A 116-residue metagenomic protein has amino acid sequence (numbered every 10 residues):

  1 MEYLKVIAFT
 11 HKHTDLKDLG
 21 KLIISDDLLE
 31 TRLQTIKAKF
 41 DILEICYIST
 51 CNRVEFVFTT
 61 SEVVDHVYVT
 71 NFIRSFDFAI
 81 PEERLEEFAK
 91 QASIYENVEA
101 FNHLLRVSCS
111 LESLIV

Functional and structural regions predicted by a protein language model:
M1-D26: Short glycine-/aliphatic-rich beta-strand segments at the starts of folded cytosolic domains
E2-K5, V54, N102: Change "...and in nucleic-acid phosphodiester-cleaving endonucleases..." to "...and in nucleic-acid processing enzymes
D18-I24, T50, S113-V116: Generic structural "secondary-structure junction" signal
I24-K39: Short amphipathic alpha-helix segments
E44-T50: Short beta-strand
N52-T59: Histidine-centered divalent-metal-coordination microenvironment in nucleic-acid enzymes
T59-V116: Accessory, often N-terminal, substrate/partner-engagement and coupling regions that sit outside the core NTP/cofactor
